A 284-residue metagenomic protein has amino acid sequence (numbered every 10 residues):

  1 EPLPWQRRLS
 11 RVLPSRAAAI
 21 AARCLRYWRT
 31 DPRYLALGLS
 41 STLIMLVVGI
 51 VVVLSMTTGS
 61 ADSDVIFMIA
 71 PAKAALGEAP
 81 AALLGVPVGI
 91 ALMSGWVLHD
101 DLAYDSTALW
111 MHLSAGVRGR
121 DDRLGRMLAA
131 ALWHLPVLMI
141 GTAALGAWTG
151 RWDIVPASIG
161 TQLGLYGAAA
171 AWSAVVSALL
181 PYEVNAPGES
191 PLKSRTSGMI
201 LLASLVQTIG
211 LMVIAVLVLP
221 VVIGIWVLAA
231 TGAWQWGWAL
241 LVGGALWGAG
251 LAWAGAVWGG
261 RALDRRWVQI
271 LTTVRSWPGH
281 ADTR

Functional and structural regions predicted by a protein language model:
E1-S106, G119-R284: Hydrophobic alpha-helical transmembrane segments of membrane proteins
S106-H112: Juxtamembrane helix-loop transition segments at the membrane interface in multi-pass membrane proteins
L113-R118: Short helix-to-coil transition segments within interhelical loops that connect adjacent transmembrane helices
